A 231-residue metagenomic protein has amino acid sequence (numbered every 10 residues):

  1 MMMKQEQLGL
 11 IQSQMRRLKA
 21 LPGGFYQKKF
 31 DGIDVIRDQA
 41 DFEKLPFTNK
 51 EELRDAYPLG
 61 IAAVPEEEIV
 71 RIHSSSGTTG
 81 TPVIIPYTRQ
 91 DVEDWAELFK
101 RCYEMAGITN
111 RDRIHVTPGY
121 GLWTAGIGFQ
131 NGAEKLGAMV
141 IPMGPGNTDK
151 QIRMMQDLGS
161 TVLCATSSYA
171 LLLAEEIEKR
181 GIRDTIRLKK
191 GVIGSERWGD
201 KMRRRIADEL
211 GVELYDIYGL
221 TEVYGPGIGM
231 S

Functional and structural regions predicted by a protein language model:
M1-R16, L136-S231: Active-site glycine/GP-rich loop and adjacent strand/helix microenvironment that borders small-molecule binding pockets
M1-S74, G80-E97, R101-M105: Nucleotide 5′-phosphate-binding alpha/beta core
I69, V92, G119-G121, S168-Y169: Short glycine-enriched loops at secondary-structure junctions
G80-D94, Q130-V140, D157-C164: Acidic/glycine-enriched edge-of-secondary-structure segments
I84-T88, I108, A125-G128, R153 (+1 more regions): Short, conserved acidic/polar surface loops in the N-terminal third of protein domains
A96-R113, T148-G159: Conserved ATP-dependent adenylate/AMP-binding module captured primarily in the ANL superfamily
E104-A138: Conserved AMP-binding loop of ANL adenylate-forming enzymes
